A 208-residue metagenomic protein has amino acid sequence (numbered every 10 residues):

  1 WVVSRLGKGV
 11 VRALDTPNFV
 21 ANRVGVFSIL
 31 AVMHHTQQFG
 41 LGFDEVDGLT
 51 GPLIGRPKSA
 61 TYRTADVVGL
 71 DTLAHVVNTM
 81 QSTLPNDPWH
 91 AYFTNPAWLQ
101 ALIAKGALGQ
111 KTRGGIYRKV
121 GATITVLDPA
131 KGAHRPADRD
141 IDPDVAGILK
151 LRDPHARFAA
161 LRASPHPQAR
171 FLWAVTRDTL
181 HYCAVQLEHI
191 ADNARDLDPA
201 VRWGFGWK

Functional and structural regions predicted by a protein language model:
W1-K208: N-terminal glycine-rich phosphate-binding loop for ADP-containing cofactors
